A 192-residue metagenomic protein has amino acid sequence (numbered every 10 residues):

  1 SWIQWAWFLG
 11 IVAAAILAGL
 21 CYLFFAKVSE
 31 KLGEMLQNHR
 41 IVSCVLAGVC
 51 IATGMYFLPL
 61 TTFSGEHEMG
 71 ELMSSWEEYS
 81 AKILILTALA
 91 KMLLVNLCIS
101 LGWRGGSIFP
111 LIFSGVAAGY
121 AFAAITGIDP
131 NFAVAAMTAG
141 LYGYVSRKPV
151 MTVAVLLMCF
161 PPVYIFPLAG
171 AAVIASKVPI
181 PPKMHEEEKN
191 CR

Functional and structural regions predicted by a protein language model:
S1-R192: Alpha-helical transmembrane segments and immediately membrane-proximal extracytoplasmic
